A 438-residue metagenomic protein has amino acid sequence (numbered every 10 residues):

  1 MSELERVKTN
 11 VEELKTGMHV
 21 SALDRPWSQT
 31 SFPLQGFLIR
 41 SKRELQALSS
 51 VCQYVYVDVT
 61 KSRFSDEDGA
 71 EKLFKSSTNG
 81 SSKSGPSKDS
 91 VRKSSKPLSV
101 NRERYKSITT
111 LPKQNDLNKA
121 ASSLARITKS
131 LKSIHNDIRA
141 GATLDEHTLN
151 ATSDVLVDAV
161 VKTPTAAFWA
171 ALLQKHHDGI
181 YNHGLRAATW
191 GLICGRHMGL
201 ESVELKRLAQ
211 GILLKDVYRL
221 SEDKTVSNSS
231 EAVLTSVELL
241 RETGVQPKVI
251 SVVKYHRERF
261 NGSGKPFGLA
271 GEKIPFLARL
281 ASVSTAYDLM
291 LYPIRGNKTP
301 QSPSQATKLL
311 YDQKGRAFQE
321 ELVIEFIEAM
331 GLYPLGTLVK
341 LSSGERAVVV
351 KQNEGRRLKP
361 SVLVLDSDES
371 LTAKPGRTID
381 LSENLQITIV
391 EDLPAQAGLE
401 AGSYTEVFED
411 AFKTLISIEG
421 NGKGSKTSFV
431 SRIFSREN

Functional and structural regions predicted by a protein language model:
M1-H135, T299-N438: Terminal helices and disordered tails flanking the catalytic cores of nucleotide-processing hydrolases
K15-T16, A22-L23, S28, W169 (+5 more regions): Short leucine-rich amphipathic alpha-helices used at interfaces
L45-S49, L192, V237: Short glycine-/small-residue-rich flexible loop motifs, especially phosphate/cofactor-binding loops
K61, D137-A140, L144, K162 (+6 more regions): Intrinsically disordered or highly flexible coil/loop and linker segments, enriched in small and charged/polar residues
R92-L234, L240-G244: Acidic/His-rich, divalent-metal-binding segments that scaffold phosphate/diphosphate chemistry
A187, R207-I324, L332-P334, S342-E345 (+2 more regions): Alpha-helical scaffolding flanking metal-ion-dependent phosphate/phosphodiester catalytic sites
